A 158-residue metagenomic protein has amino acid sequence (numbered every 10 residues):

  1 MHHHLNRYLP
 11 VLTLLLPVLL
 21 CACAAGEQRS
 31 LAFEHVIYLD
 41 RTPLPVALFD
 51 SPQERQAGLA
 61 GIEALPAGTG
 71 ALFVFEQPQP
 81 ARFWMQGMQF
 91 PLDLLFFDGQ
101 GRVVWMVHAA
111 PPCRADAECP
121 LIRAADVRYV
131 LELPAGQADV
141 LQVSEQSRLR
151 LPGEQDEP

Functional and structural regions predicted by a protein language model:
H2-L12: Bacterial N-terminal signal peptides that target proteins for export
L16-P17: Residue-level signal for mature regions of secreted extracellular proteins and peptides
L20-A22: C-terminal motif of bacterial Sec signal peptides marking the signal peptidase cleavage site
G26-P158: Compact, glycine-rich, soluble single-domain proteins
